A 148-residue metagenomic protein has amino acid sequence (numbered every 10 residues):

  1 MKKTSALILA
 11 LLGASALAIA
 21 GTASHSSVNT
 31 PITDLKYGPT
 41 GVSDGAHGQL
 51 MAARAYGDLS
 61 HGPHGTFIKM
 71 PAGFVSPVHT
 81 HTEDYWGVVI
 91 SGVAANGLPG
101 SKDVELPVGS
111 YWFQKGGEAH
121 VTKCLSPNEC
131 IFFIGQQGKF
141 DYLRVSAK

Functional and structural regions predicted by a protein language model:
M1-I8: Bacterial N-terminal signal peptides that target proteins for export
I8-A16: Bacterial N-terminal signal peptides
I19-H64, A147-K148: A short, N-terminal "cap"/entry segment at the start of jelly-roll beta-barrel domains of the cupin/DSBH fold
H61-H81, K115-G117: Conserved short histidine dyad/triad with adjacent acidic residue
P71-F74, H81-G100: Glycine- and acidic-residue-biased ligand/ion/polar-headgroup-sensing regions
S76-V78, A95-G97, Q114, A119-L125: Short beta-strand His + acidic residue motifs that chelate non-heme Fe in jelly-roll/DSBH and cupin folds
G100-G117: Short acidic-glycine-tyrosine-enriched beta hairpin
G116-F140: Ligand-binding loop in jelly-roll beta-barrel domains
